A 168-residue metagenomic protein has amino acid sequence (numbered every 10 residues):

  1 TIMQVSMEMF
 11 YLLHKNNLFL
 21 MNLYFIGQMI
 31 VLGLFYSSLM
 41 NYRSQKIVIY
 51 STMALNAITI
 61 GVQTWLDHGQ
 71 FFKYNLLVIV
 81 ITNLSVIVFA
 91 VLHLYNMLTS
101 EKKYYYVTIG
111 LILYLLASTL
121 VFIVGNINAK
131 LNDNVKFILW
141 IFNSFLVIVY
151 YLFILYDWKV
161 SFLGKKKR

Functional and structural regions predicted by a protein language model:
T1-R168: Terminal, non-globular segments
